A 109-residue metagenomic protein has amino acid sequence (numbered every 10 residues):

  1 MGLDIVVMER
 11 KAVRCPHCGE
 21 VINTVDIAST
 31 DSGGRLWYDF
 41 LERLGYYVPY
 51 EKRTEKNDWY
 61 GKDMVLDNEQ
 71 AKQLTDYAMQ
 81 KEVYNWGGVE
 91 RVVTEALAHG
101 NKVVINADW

Functional and structural regions predicted by a protein language model:
M1-W109: Acidic (Asp/Glu-rich) sequence patches and key acidic residues that form negatively charged surfaces used
